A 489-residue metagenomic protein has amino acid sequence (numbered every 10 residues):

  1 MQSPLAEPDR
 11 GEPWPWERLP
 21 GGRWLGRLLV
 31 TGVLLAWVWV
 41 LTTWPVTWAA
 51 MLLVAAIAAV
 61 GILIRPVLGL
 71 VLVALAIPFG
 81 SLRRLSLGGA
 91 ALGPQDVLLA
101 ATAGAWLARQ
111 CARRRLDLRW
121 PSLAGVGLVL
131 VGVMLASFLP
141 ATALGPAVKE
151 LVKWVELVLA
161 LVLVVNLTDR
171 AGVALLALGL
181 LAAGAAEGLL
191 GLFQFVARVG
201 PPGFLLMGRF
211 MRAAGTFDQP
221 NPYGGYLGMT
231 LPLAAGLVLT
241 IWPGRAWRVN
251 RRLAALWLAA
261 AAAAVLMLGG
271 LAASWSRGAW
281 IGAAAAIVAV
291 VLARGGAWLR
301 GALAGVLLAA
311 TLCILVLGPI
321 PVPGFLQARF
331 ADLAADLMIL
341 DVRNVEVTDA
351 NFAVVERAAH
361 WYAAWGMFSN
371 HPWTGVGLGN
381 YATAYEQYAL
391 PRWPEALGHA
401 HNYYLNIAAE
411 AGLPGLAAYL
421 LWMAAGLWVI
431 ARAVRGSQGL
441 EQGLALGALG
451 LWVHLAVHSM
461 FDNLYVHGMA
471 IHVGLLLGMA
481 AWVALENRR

Functional and structural regions predicted by a protein language model:
Q2-W37, V54-G61, T102-A103, G127-L139 (+9 more regions): Alpha-helical transmembrane segments of multi-pass inner-membrane proteins
V40-W44, L85-G89, L139-K149, G270-S274 (+1 more regions): Membrane-interface helix caps and helix-loop-helix hairpins in membrane proteins
W44-W48, G89-L98, K149-E150, G215-T230 (+4 more regions): Membrane-interface micro-motifs in multi-pass membrane enzymes
W48, L413-G426: Hydrophobic alpha-helical transmembrane segments
A58-E150, V155: N-terminal hydrophobic segments of proteins, predominantly signal-anchor/transmembrane helices of inner/organellar
G80-L87, F204-T216, P394-N406: Juxtamembrane membrane-water interface segments that cap and precede transmembrane helices
P201, V347-A411: Long extracytoplasmic/lumenal interhelical loops at the membrane interface of multi-pass membrane proteins
M207-T216, V316-Y362, E386: Flexible juxtamembrane loops connecting transmembrane helices in multi-pass membrane enzymes that build or modify
